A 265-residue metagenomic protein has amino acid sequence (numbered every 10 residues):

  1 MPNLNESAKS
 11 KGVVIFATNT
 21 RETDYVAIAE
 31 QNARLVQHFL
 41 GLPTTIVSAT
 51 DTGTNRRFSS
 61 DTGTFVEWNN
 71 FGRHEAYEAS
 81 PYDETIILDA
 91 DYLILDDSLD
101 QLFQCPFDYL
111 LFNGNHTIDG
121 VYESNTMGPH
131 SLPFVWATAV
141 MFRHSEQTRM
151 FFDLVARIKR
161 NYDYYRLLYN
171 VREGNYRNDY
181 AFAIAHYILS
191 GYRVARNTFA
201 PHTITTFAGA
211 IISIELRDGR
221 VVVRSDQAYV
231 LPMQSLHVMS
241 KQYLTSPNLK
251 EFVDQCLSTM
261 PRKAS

Functional and structural regions predicted by a protein language model:
M1-I15, V26, S131-A139, R143-S265: A glycosyltransferase accessory/donor-loop signature
T20-A27: A short, glycine/small-residue-rich beta-strand->loop->alpha-helix junction that serves as a flexible
Q31-L42: Short, acidic, metal-binding catalytic loop of nucleotide-sugar glycosyltransferases
I46-T54, I94-D96, N115-H116, F199-A200: Short, polar loop motifs at secondary-structure junctions
S48-S80: Active-site-proximal specificity loops/subdomain of glycosyltransferases
T85: Short aromatic/hydrophobic "clamp" motif used to bind/position activated sugar donors
D89-L93: The conserved acidic donor/metal-binding loop of glycosyltransferases
D96-G128: Conserved donor-nucleotide/metal-binding helix-loop-beta segment in metal-dependent transferases, i.e., the alpha-helix
